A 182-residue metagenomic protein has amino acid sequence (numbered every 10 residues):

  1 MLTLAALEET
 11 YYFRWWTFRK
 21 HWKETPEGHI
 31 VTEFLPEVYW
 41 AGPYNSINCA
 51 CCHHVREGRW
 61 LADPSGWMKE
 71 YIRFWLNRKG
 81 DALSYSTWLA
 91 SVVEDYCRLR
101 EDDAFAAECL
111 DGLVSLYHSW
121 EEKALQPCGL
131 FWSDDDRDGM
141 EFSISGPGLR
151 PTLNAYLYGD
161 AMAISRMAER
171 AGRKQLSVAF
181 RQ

Functional and structural regions predicted by a protein language model:
M1-E108, V114: Substrate-binding groove/exosite segments of carbohydrate-active enzymes
R78-T87, H118-R181: The feature captures the catalytic groove of carbohydrate-active enzymes
F105, G112, S145-L149: Short, well-structured alpha-helical patches and their helix-loop capping segments that border functional surfaces
L110-D111, A163: Hydrophobic alpha-helical membrane-insertion segments
